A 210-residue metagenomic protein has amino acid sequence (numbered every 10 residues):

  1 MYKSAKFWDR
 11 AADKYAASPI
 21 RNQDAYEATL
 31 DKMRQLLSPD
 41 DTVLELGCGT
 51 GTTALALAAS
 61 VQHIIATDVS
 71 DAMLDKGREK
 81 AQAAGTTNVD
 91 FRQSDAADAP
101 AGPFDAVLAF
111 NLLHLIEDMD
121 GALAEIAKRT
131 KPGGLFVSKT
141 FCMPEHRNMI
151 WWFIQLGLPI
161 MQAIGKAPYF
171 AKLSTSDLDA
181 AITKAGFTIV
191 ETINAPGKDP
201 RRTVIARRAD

Functional and structural regions predicted by a protein language model:
M1-S38, P144, I154, I160-Q162 (+2 more regions): Conserved class I S-adenosyl-L-methionine
N22, F141-A185, E191-I193: C-terminal alpha-helical "lid/dimerization" subdomain adjacent to the S-adenosyl-L-methionine
S38, I116-E117, T130-K131: Helix-to-beta-strand junctions that scaffold the AdoMet/dcAdoMet cofactor pocket in Class I SAM-dependent enzymes
L44, T50-A97: Class I SAM-dependent methyltransferase SAM/SAH-binding core
A97-V107: A short acidic, Gly/Pro-enriched loop at the edge of an enzyme's catalytic core that lines a small-molecule cofactor
A106-M119: A short SAM/SAH-binding and catalytic strip from SAM-dependent methyltransferases
D120-P132: A short glycine-rich, Lys/Arg-flanked "PGG" loop and its adjoining helix->strand segment in the class I
G134-T140: Conserved beta-strand signature within the Rossmann-like core of class I S-adenosyl-L-methionine
